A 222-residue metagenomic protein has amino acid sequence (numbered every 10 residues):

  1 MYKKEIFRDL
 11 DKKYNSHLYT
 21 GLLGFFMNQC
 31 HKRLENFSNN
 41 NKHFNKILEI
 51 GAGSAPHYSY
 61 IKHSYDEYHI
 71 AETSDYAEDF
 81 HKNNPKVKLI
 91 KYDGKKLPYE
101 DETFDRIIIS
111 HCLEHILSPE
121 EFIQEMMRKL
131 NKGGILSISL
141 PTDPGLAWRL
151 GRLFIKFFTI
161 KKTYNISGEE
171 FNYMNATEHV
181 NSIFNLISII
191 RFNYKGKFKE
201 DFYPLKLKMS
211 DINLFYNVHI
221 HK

Functional and structural regions predicted by a protein language model:
R8, K13-F25, Q29, L117-M127 (+2 more regions): S-adenosyl-L-methionine-dependent methyltransferase catalytic module, highlighting the catalytic core
F25-F44: Conserved alpha-helix/loop element of class I SAM-dependent methyltransferases that forms part of the SAM/SAH-binding
H43-G53: Conserved class I S-adenosyl-L-methionine
K46, D66-E67, I135: Residues at the starts of beta-strands that form the adenosine-phosphate
G53-K96: Class I SAM-dependent methyltransferase SAM/SAH-binding core
K95-I107: A short acidic, Gly/Pro-enriched loop at the edge of an enzyme's catalytic core that lines a small-molecule cofactor
R106-L117: A short SAM/SAH-binding and catalytic strip from SAM-dependent methyltransferases
